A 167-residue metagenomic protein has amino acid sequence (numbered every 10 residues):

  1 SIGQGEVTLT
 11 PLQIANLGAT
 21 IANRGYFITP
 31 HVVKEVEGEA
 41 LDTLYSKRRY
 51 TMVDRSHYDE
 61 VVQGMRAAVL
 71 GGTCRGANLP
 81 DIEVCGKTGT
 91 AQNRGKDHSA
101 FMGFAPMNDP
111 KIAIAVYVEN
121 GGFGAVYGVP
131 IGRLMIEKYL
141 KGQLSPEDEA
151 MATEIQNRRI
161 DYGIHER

Functional and structural regions predicted by a protein language model:
S1-Y50, S56, V62-P146: Active-site beta-strand/loop architecture of penicillin-binding DD-peptidases
L140-R167: Gram-negative outer-membrane assembly/targeting C-terminal domains
